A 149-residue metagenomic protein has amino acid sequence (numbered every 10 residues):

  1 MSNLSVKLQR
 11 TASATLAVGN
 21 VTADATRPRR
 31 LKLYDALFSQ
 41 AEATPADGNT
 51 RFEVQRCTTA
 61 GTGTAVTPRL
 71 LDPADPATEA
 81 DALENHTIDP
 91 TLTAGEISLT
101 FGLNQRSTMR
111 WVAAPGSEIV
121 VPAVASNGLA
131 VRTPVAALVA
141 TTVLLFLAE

Functional and structural regions predicted by a protein language model:
M1-E149: Surface-exposed, low-hydrophobicity beta-strand/loop segments enriched in small/polar/acidic residues
